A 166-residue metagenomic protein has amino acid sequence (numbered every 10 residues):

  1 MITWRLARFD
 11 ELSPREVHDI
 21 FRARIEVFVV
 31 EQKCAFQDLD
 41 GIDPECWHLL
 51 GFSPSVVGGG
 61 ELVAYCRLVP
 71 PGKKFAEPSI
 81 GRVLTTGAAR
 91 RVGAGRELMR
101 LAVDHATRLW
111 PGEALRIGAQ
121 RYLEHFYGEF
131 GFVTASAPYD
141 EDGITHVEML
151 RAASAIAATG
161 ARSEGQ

Functional and structural regions predicted by a protein language model:
M1-C46, F52-E61, G160, G165: Short amphipathic alpha-helix that is part of the acyltransferase structural core
D43-E45, K74, E141-T145: Short acidic/glycine-enriched loop/turn segments that link adjacent beta-strands
L50, G58-P71, E77-L84: Conserved beta-strand in the GNAT
P71-I80, R90, L109-E113, D142: A conserved beta-turn-beta hairpin within the catalytic core of GNAT-like acetyltransferases that forms part
T85, R91-D104: Conserved acetyl-CoA-binding loop-helix of GNAT-fold acetyltransferases
A89-R90, E129: Acidic/histidine-enriched, beta-strand-rich ligand/metal-binding domains
M99, A106-Q120: Conserved GNAT acetyl-CoA-binding A-motif
R116-G118, G128, V133-L150: Conserved catalytic-core motifs of GNAT/GCN5-like acyltransferases
